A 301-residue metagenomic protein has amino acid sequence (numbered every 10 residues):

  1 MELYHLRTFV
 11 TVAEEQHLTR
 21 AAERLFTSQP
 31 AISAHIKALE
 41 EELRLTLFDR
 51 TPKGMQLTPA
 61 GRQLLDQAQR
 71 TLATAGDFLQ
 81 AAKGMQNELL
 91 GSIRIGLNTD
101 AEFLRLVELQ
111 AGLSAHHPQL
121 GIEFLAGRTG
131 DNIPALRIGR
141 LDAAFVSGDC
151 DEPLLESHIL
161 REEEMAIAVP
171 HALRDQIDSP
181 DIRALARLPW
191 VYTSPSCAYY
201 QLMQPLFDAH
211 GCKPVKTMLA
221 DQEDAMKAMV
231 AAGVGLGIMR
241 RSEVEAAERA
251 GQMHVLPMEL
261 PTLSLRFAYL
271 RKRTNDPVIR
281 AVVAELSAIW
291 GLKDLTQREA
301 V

Functional and structural regions predicted by a protein language model:
V10-P30: Short helix-boundary/capping micro-motifs
A21, L39-E40: Conserved amphipathic alpha-helical core elements
E40-R62, L79: A short LG(V/I)-centered, amphipathic sequence patch enriched for acidic residue(s) preceding the LG motif
L90-P153, L219: Central regulatory/effector-binding core of bacterial HTH transcription factors
R128-I133, R137-L141, V146-S147, S196 (+1 more regions): Hydrophobic hinge/microswitch elements
E152-I159, E163, I177, D224-T274 (+1 more regions): Beta-alpha-beta core module
L154-W190: Flexible hinge/capping segments at coil-to-helix
D175, P189-H210, N275-A284, L292-R298: Secondary-structure junction motif
